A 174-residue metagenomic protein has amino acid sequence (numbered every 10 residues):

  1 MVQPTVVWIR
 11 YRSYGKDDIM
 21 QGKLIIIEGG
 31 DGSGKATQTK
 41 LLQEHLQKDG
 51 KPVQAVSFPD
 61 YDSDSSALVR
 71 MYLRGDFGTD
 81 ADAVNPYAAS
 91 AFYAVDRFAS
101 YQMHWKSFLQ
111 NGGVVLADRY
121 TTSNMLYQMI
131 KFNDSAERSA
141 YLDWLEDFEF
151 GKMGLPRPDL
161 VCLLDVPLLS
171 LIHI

Functional and structural regions predicted by a protein language model:
Q21-L24: Pre-Walker A (Motif I) flank of P-loop NTPase domains
I27: Hydrophobic anchor at the beta1->P-loop junction of P-loop NTPases
G30: P-loop (Walker A) phosphate-binding loop of NTP-binding proteins
K35: Conserved lysine of the Walker
Q38: Hydrophobic positions on the alpha1 helix immediately C-terminal to the Walker A/P-loop
D49-M153: ATP-dependent small-molecule kinase phosphotransfer cores that center on conserved nucleotide phosphate-binding segments
I172-I174: Conserved small/polar residues in nucleotide/adenosyl-binding loops
